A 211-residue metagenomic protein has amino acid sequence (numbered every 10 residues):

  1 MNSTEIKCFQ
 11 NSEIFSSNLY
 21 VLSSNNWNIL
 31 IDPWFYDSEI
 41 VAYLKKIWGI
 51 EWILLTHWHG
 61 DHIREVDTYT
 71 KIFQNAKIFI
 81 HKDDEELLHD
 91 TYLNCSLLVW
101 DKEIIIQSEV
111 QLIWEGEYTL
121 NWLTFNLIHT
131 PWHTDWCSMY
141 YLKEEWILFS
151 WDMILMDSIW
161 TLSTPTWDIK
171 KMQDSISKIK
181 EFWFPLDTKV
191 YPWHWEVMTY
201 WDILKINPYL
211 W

Functional and structural regions predicted by a protein language model:
M1-I6, L98-W100, N121-L123: Short Pro/Gly-enriched beta-strand edge/turn motifs at strand-loop
M1-K46, M139-L155: Conserved beta-strand hairpin/beta-sheet module of binuclear metal-dependent hydrolase folds, prominently
T4, W48, A76-K77, L123 (+1 more regions): A structural micro-motif
N11-E13, E117, T130-W132: Short polar/acidic secondary-structure junctions
I14, F35-Y118: Active-site HxH/HxHxD metal-binding segment of metal-dependent hydrolases
N28-I31, W52-L55, L127-H129: Short catalytic-loop micro-motif centered on adjacent basic/acidic residues
T124-W211: Metallo-beta-lactamase
